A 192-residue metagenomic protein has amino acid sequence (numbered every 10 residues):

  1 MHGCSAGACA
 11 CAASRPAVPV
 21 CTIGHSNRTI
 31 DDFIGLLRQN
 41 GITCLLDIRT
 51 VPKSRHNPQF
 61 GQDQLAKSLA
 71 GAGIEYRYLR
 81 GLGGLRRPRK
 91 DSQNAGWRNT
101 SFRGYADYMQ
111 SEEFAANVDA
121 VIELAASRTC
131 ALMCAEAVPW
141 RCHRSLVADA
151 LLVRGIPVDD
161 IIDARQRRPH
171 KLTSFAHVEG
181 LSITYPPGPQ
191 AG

Functional and structural regions predicted by a protein language model:
M1-G192: Residues lining hydrophobic/aromatic ligand-binding pockets adjacent to catalytic sites
